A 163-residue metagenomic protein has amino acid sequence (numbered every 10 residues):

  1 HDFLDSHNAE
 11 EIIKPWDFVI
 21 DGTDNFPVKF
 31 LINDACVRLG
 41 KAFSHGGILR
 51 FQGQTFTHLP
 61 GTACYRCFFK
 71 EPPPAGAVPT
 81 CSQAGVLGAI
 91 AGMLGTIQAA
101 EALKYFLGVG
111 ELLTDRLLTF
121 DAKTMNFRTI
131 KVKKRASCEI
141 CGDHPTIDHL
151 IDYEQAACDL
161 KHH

Functional and structural regions predicted by a protein language model:
H1-K29: A structured beta-alpha segment of the ubiquitous adenosine-cofactor-binding alpha/beta core
W16, L59-R66, A136: Short, hinge-like loop/turn segments at secondary-structure boundaries
F18-T57: ADP-ribose/adenylate-binding Rossmann-like module
D34-I48, V109-N126: Short, charged low-complexity linear segments at domain edges
T57-P60, P74, K131-K134: Residue-level signal for mature regions of secreted extracellular proteins and peptides
F68-G88: The feature captures the short pre-catalytic strand/loop hairpin that immediately precedes and shapes the active-site
T96-L112: Oxidoreductase and adenylate-handling cofactor-binding alpha/beta cores
E111-H163: Phosphate-binding loop/pocket of nucleotide- and phosphate-handling active sites
